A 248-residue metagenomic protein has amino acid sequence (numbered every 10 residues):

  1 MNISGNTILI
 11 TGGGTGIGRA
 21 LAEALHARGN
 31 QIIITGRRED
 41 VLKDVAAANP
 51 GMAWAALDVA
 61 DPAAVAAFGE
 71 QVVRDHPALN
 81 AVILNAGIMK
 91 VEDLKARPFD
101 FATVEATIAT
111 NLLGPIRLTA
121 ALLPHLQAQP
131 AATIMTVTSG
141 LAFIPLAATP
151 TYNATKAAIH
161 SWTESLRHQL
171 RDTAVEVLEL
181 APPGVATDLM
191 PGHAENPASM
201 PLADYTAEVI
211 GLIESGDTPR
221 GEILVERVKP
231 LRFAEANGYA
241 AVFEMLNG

Functional and structural regions predicted by a protein language model:
G12-G16: Conserved glycine-rich cofactor-binding loop
R28-D44: Conserved glycine-rich Rossmann-like NAD(P)H-binding loop of the short-chain dehydrogenase/reductase
A56-E70: The beta1-alpha1 cofactor-binding region of Rossmann-like NAD(H)/NADP(H)-dependent oxidoreductases
I88-E105, A148-T151: Conserved mid-core segment of classical short-chain dehydrogenase/reductases
T119, T155: Active-site helix of classical SDR
S139: Residue(s) in the substrate-gating loop at a strand-loop-helix junction that position the organic substrate next
E179-L180, P191-N237: C-terminal helical subdomain
